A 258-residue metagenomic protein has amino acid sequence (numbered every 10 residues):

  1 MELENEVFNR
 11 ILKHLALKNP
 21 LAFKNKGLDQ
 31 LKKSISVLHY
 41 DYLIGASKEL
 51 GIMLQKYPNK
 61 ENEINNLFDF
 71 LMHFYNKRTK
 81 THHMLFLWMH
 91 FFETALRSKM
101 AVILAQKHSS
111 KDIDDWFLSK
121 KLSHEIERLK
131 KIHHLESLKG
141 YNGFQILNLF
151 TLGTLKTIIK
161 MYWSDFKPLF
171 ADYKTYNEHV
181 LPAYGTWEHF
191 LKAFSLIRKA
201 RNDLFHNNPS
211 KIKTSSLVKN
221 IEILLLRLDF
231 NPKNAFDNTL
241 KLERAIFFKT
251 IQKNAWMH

Functional and structural regions predicted by a protein language model:
M1-L191, L196, T214-H258: Extended intrinsically disordered or low-complexity regions, especially N/C-terminal cytosolic tails and loops, rather
N207-K213: Inter-helical turn/loop segments and adjacent helix faces that build the functional surface of alpha-helical bundle
